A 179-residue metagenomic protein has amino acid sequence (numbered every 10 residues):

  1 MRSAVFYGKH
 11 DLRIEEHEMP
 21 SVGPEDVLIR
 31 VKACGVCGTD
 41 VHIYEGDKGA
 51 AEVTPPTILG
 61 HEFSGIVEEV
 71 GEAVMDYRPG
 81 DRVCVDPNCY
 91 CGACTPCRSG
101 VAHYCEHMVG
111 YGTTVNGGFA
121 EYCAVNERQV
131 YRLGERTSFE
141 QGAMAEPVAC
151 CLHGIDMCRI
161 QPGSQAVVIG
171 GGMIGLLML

Functional and structural regions predicted by a protein language model:
R2, D26-L28, Q165: Residues that mark the start of a beta-strand
S3-S21, G38-E69, C84, A102-N116: N-terminal glycine-rich cofactor-binding segment
G8, K32-A33, Y44, N126 (+1 more regions): A secondary-structure boundary/capping signal
P20-C34, K48-T95, G134-R136: Glycine-rich beta-strand-centered segment in the early N-terminal region that forms part of a ligand/cofactor-binding
C37, D76-Y77, D86-Y131, E135-T137: Cysteine-cluster motifs in flexible loop/terminal segments that predominantly coordinate metals
S64, E68, A102, E127 (+3 more regions): Predominant activation on well-ordered alpha-helical scaffold segments within soluble catalytic domains
T137-L179: Mid-domain Rossmann-like dinucleotide-binding core that forms the NAD(H)/NADP(H) cofactor-binding site
